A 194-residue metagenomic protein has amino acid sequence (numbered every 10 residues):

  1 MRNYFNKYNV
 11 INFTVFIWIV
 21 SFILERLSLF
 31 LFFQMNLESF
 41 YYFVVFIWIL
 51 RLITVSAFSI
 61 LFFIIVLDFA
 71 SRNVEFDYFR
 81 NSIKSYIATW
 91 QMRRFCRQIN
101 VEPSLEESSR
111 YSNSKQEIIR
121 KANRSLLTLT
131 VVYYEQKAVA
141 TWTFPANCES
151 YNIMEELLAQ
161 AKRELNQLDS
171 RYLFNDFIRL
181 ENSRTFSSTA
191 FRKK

Functional and structural regions predicted by a protein language model:
M1-S85: N-terminal alpha-helical membrane-insertion module
M1-Y4, L127-Y133, F174-R179, S188-A190: Generic preference for hydrophobic/aromatic residues in regular secondary structure cores
V55-F69, I99-R110, A190-F191: Juxtamembrane/interfacial segments around transmembrane helices
S71-S109: Cytosolic juxtamembrane segments of membrane proteins
Y78-S82, A88-M92, S125-L126, V132-A140: Cytosolic, positively charged, low-complexity intrinsically disordered regions immediately flanking transmembrane
I99-L105, Y134-E135, N147-N152: A broad, low-specificity signal for short, low-complexity segments enriched in glycine/proline and polar/charged
E106-V139: An N-terminal amphipathic alpha-helical segment
V139-K194: Cytosol-/stroma-facing membrane-proximal "stalk/adaptor" domains immediately downstream of transmembrane anchors
